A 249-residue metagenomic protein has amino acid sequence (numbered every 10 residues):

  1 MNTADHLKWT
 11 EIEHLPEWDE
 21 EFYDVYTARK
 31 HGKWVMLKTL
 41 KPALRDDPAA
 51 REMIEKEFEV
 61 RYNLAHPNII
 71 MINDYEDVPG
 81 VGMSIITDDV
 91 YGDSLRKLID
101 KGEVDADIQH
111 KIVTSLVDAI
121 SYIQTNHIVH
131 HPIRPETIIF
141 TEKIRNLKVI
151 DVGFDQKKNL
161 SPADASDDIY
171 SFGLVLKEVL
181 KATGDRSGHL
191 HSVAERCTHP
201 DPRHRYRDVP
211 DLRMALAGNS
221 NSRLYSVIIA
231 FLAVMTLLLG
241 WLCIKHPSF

Functional and structural regions predicted by a protein language model:
N2-K30: ATP-binding glycine-rich phosphate-binding loop
L44-N63: AlphaC helix of the eukaryotic protein kinase fold
D74-E76: A short, aromatic-enriched beta-strand patch in the conserved N-lobe beta-sheet of the protein kinase catalytic domain
P79-S94: Conserved short submotifs of the Hanks-type protein kinase catalytic core that shape the nucleotide-binding pocket
S94-V104: AlphaC helix of the protein kinase catalytic domain
I112-V113: Activation segment signature within eukaryotic-like protein kinase domains
D118-I128: Protein kinase catalytic-loop region centered on the HRD/HxD motif
K148, V152-S192, R196: C-lobe/activation-segment region of protein kinase-like
